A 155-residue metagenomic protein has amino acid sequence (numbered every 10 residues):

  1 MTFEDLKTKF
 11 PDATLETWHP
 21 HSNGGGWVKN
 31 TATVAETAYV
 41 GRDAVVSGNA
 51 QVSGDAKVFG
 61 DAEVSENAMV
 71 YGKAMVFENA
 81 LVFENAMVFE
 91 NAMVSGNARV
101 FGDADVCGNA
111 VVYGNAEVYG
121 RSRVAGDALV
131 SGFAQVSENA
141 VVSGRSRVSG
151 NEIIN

Functional and structural regions predicted by a protein language model:
M1-S65, M69-F83, M87-F89, M93: Extended, small-residue-rich solenoid/repeat segments and analogous flexible loops that form exposed scaffolds
P20, V58-G60, N67-N155: Glycine-rich hexapeptide-repeat left-handed beta-helix
